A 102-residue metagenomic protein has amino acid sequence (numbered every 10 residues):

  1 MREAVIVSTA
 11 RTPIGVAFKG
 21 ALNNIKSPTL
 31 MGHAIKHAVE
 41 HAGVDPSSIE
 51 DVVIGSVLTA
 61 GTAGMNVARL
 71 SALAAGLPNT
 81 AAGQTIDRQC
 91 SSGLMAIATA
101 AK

Functional and structural regions predicted by a protein language model:
M1-S27, H37: Condensing-enzyme catalytic core mediating Claisen C-C bond formation in acyl metabolism
V5, V53, T85: Conserved beta-strand segments that form the floor/walls of ligand-binding pockets within enzyme and binding domains
V7, I49, G93: Residue-level signature of catalytic and energy-coupling elements of molecular machines, predominantly ATP/GTP-dependent
A10-T12, M31, I35-K36, S71-A72 (+1 more regions): Glycine-rich phosphate-binding segment of PLP-dependent enzymes
N24-L30, V53-T59: Short, mixed-charge, low-aromatic patches
S27-G43, V67-S71, A96-A98: Short, well-ordered amphipathic alpha-helical segments that serve as non-catalytic structural scaffolds within diverse
D45-D51, T80-A82: Short acidic capping loops at alpha-helix termini that bridge into adjacent secondary structure
S56-K102: Conserved catalytic cysteine-centered active-site region of acyl-thioester-dependent Claisen-condensing enzymes
